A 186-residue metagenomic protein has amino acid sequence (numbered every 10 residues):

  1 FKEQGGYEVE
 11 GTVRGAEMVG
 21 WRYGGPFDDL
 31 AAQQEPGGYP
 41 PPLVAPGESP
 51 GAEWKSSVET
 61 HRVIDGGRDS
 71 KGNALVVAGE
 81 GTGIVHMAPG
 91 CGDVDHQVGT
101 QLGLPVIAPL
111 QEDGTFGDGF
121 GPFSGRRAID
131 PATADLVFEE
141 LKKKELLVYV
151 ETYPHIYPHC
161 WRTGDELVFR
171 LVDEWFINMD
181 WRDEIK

Functional and structural regions predicted by a protein language model:
F1-E53, D113-F123, W161-K186: Conserved, charged catalytic cores of large soluble enzymes
K2-Y7, V58-E59, G103-P105, K143-E145: Structural alpha-beta junctions
G20, G67-K186: Residue patterns forming the tRNA-binding/recognition surfaces of aminoacyl-tRNA synthetases and related DALR
A31-D93: Catalytic-site beta-strand/loop segments enriched in glycine and acidic/polar residues
